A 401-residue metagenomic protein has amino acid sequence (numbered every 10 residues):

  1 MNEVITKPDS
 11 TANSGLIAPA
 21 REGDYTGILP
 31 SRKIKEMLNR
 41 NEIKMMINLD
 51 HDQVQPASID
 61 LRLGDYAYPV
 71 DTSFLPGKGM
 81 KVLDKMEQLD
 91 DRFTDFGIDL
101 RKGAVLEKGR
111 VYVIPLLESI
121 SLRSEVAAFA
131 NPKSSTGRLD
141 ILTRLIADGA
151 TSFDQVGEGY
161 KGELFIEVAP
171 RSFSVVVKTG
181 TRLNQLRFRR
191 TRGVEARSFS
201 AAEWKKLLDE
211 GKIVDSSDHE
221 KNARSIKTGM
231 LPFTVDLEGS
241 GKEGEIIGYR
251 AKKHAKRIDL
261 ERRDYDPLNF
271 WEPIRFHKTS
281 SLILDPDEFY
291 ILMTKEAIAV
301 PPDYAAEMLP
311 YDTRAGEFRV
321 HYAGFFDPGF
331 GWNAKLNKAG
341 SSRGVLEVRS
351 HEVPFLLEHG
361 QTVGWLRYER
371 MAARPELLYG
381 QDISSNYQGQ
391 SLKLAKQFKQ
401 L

Functional and structural regions predicted by a protein language model:
M1-L401: DUTPase catalytic domain/fold
